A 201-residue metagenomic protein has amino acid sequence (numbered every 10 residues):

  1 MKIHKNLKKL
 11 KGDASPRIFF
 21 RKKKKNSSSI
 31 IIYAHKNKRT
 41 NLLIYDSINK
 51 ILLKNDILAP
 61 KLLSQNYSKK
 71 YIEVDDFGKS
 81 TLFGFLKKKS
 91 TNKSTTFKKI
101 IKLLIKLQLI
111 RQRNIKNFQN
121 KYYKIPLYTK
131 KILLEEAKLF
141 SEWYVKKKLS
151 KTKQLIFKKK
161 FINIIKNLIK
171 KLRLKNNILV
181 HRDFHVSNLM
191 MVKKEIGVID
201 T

Functional and structural regions predicted by a protein language model:
M1-N6, I44, N163, K170-K171: Short Pro/Gly-enriched beta-strand edge/turn motifs at strand-loop
K2-I3, K24-S27, K88-N92, N117-N120 (+3 more regions): Short, glycine- and charge-enriched coil/turn segments that flank and shape catalytic ligand pockets
K2-K23: ATP-binding glycine-rich phosphate-binding loop
K5-K8, P60-L63, I199: A short, local hydrophobic-aromatic micro-motif
L7-K11, I125-Y128, H181, V186: Glycine-rich loop motifs involved in handling phospho/adenylate chemistry
P16-K22, I31, L107-Q108, I165-T201: Active-site acidic catalytic loop and adjacent metal/ATP-binding pocket of ATP-dependent phosphoryl transfer enzymes
F20-E135, R173: ATP-binding pocket architecture of kinase catalytic cores
Q112, Q119-N120, K124, K131 (+1 more regions): An alpha-helical support segment within catalytic cores of ATP-dependent transferases
